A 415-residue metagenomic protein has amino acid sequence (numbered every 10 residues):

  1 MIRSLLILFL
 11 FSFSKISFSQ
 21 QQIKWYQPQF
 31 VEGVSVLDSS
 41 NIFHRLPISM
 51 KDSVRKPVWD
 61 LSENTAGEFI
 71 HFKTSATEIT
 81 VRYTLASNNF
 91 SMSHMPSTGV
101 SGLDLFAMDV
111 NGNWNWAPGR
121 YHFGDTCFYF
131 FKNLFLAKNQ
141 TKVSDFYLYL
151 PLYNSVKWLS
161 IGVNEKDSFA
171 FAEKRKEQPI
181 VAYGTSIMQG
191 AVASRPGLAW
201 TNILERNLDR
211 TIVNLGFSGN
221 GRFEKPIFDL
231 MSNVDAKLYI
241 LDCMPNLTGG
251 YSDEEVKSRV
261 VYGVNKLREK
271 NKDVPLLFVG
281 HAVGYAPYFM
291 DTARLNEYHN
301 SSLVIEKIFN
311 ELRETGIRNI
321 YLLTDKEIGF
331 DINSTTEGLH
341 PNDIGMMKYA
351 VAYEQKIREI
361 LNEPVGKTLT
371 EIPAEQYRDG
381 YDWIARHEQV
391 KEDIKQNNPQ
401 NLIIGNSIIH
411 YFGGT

Functional and structural regions predicted by a protein language model:
I2, I16-P179, E354-I404, I408-G414: N-terminal secretory targeting modules
S4-F13: Sec-dependent N-terminal signal peptides
S91-M95, G190-L198, H299: Glycine- and acidic-residue-enriched helix-capping/strand-helix junction motifs
V163-R210: An acidic-aromatic substrate-binding cleft motif
P179-A182, I212-L215, L238-D242, P275-V279 (+2 more regions): Structural recognition of the beta-strand scaffold that forms the well-ordered cores of secreted hydrolase catalytic
L204, R222-K266, K270, H281-A286 (+2 more regions): Oxyanion-hole/transition-state-stabilizing segment in secreted/luminal serine hydrolases and related acyltransferases
K257, D343-I357: Short, amphipathic alpha-helical "lid/cap" segments that border enzyme active or binding sites
G284-L323, K348: Substrate-gating cap/lid alpha-helix
